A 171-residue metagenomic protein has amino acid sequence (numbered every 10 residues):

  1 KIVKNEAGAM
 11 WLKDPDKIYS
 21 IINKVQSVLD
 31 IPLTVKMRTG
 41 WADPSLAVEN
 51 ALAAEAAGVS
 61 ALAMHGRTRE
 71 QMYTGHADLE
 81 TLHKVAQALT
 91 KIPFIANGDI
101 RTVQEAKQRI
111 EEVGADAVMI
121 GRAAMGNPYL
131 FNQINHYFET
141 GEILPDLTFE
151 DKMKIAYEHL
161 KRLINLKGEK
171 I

Functional and structural regions predicted by a protein language model:
K1-I18, R67-L79, T140-P145: Glycine-rich tight-turn/loop motif centered on a GG-T
K1-L33, R38-L46, E55: Active-site beta->alpha loop and helix N-cap motifs at the rims of alpha/beta catalytic domains
V3, A63-H65, A88: A generic short-segment signal for beta-strand/edge and adjacent turn/coil regions
M10, D14-P15, M64, N127 (+1 more regions): Short, solvent-exposed helix-helix connector turns and helix-capping sites enriched in acidic/polar residues
S20-N23, V28-D30, P44-A61, Y73 (+3 more regions): Alpha/beta catalytic cores of nucleotide-metabolism and tRNA/nucleoside-modifying enzymes
V35-T39, G66, A96-G98, R122: A cross-domain feature marking catalytic cores of carbohydrate-active enzymes and several ubiquitous metabolic/repair
